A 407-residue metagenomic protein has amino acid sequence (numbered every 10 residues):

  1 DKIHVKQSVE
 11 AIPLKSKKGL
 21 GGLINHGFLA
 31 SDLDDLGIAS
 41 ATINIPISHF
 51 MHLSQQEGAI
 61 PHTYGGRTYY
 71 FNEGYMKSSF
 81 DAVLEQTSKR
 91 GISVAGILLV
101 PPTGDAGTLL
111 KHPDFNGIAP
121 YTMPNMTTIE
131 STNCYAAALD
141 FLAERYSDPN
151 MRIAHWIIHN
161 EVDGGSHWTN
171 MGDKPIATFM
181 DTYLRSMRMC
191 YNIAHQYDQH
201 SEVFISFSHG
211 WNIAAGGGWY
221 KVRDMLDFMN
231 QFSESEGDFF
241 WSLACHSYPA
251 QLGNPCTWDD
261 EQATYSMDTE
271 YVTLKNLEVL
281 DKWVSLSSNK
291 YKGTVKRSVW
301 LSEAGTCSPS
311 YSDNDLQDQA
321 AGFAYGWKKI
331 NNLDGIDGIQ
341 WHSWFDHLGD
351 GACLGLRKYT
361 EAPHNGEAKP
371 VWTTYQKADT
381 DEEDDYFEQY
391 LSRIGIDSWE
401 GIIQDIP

Functional and structural regions predicted by a protein language model:
D1-H49: Boundary/entry segment of secreted carbohydrate-active catalytic domains
K18, A39, A154, I336-D337: Short acidic/polar active-site loop segments enriched in Thr and Asp
G22-D35, Y135-R145, W219-F232, A320-K329: Short, acidic/polar
G27, I153-A154, T178-D313: Noncatalytic carbohydrate-binding groove/subsite architecture in carbohydrate-active enzymes
A39-A214, A250-Q251, H342, D346-G351: Substrate-binding cleft and catalytic face of glycoside hydrolase catalytic domains, especially the flexible beta-alpha
G58-P61, F115-I118, D148-R152, H167 (+1 more regions): Aromatic-rich peripheral "rim/lid" segments of glycoside hydrolase catalytic domains that contact and position glycan
F71-Y75, M126-C134, K174-T182, G217-K221 (+3 more regions): Alpha-helix N-cap and loop-to-helix initiation/capping positions
S79-V94, R145-R152, M189-S201, F232-F239 (+3 more regions): A structural motif corresponding to the C-terminal end of an alpha-helix and its immediate exit/capping segment
